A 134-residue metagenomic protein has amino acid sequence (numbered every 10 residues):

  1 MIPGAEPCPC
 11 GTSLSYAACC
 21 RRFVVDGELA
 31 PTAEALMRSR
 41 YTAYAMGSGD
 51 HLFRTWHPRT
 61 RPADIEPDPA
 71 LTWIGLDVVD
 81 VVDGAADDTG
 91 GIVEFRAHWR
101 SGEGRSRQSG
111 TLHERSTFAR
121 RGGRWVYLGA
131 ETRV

Functional and structural regions predicted by a protein language model:
M1-L14: Short Cys/His-rich zinc-binding micro-motifs
E6, T89, G123-R124: Beta-strand-connecting loop/turn residues
G11-S13, R22, R121: Small disulfide-bonded, cysteine-rich extracellular recognition modules and tandem repeats
L14-Y16, V25-D26: Secreted/processed peptides and extracellular or luminal domains of membrane proteins
A18-C20: Cysteine-centered loop/knuckle micro-motif
R22-P69: Core segments of small alpha/beta cavity-forming domains
P69-T111: Surface-exposed, charged secondary-structure patches
G110-V134: Short beta-strand edge/turn micro-motifs at domain boundaries
